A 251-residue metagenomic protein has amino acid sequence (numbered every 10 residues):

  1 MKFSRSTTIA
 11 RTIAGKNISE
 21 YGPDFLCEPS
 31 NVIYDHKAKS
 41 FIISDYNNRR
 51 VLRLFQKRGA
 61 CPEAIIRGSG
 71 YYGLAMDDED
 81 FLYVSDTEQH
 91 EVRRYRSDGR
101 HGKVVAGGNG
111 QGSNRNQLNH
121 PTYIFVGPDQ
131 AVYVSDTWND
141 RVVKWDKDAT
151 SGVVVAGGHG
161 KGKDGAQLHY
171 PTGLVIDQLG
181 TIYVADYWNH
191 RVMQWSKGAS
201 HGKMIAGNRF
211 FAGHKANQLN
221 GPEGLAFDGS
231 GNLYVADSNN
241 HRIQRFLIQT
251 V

Functional and structural regions predicted by a protein language model:
M1, R49-L52, H90-R93, G102 (+3 more regions): Structural signal for beta-propeller blades
S6-S30, K57-Y72, G99-T122, D148-T172 (+2 more regions): Gly/Pro-rich loop segments of beta-rich domains
Y34-A38, M76-E79, V126-D129, I176-L179 (+1 more regions): Residue-level detector of Asp-centered blade-edge/turn motifs that repeat once per structural unit in beta-propeller
K37, Y46, T87, S97 (+7 more regions): Short loop/turn segments immediately following the C-termini of beta-strands
S40-I42, F81-V84, V132-Y133, I182-Y183 (+1 more regions): Conserved beta-propeller blade signature
G165-K197: Loop/turn-rich, solvent-exposed surfaces of beta-rich toroidal or solenoidal domains
N220-V251: Blade-level signature of beta-propeller repeat domains, shared across WD40, Kelch, NHL, RCC1 and BNR/Asp-box propellers
